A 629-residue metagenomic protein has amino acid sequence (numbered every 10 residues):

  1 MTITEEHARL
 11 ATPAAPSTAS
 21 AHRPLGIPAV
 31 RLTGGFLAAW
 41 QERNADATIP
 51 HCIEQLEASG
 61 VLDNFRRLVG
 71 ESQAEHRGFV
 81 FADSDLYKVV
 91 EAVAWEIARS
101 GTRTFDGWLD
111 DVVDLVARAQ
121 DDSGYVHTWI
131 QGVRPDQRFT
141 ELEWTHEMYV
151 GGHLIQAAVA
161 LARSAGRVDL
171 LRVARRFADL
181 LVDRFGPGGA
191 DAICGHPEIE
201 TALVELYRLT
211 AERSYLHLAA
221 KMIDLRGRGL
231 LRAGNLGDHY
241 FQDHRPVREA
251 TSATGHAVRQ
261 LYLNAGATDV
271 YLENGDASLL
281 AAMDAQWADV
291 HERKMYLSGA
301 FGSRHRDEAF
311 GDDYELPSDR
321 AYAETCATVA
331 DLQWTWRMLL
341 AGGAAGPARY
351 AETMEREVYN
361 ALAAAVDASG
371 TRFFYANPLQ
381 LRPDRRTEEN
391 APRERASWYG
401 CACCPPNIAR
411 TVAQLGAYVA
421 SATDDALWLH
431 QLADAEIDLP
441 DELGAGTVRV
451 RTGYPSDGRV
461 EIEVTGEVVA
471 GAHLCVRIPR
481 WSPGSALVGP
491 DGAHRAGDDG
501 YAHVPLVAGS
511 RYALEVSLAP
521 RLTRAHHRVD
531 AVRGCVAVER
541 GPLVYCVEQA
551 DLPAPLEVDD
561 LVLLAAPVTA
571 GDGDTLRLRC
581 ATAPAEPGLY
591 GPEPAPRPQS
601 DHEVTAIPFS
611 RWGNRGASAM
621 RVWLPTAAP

Functional and structural regions predicted by a protein language model:
T2-A8, A219, M283, E352-N360 (+3 more regions): C-terminal beta-rich recognition modules with glycine/proline-rich loops and embedded aromatic residues
T2-D85, L109-I130: Low-complexity, Ser/Thr/Pro/Gly-enriched N-terminal "stalk/linker" regions
H7-A8, S20-A21, L68-L86, T102 (+7 more regions): Solvent-exposed loop and edge beta-strand segments that line ligand/cofactor-binding and catalytic clefts
L37-A39, K88-R103, G152-R167, E200-A211 (+5 more regions): Well-ordered alpha-helical scaffold segments within catalytic/enzyme domains
R67-F81, E91, E96-P197, T201-A233 (+1 more regions): Extended ligand-binding groove/face enriched in aromatic
G266, L272-R293, L316-T371, R382: Catalytic-core region of carbohydrate-active enzymes that cleave or remodel glycosidic bonds
A470-R480: Surface-exposed beta-strand/loop patches in extracellular or lumenal glycoproteins
S482-P505, L522-R528: Solvent-exposed beta-strand/loop surfaces of large extracellular or lumenal domains
